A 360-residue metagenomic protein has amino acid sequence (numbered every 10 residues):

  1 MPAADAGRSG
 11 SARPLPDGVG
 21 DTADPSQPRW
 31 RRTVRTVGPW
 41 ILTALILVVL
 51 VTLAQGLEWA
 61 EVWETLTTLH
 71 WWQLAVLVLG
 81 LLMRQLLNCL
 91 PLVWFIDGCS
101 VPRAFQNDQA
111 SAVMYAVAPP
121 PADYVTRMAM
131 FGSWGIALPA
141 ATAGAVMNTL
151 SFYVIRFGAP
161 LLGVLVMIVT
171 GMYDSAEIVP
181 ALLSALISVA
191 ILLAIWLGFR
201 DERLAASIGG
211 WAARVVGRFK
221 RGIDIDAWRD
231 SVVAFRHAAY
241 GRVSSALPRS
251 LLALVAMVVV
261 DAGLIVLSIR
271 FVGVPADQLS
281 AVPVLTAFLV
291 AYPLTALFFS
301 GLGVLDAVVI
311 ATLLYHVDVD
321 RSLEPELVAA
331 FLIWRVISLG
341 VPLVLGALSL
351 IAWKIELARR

Functional and structural regions predicted by a protein language model:
M1-S111, Y173-Y292, V319-L323, V328-R360: Predominantly cytoplasmic-facing regulatory/coupling regions of multi-pass membrane proteins
R84-L92, V117-A129, G158, L264 (+1 more regions): Transmembrane helix boundary and interhelical junction motifs in multipass membrane proteins
D97, A116, S133, R270-V274 (+2 more regions): Transmembrane helix-loop junction
Q106, D123-Y124, W134-L150, V319-I333: Membrane-interface alpha-helices at helix entry/exit sites of multi-pass transporters
M114-A118, P139-L165, A185-A190, L294 (+1 more regions): Membrane-embedded alpha-helical segments of transport systems, primarily multispan ion/solute transporters
M128-G132, L165: Hydrophobic transmembrane alpha-helix segments characteristic of membrane transport and insertion machinery
F131-W134, V232: Intracellular alpha-helical coupling/juxtamembrane segments of multi-pass membrane proteins
P160-I168, I310, L314, L350: Juxtamembrane/transmembrane-helix interface segments of polytopic membrane transporters
